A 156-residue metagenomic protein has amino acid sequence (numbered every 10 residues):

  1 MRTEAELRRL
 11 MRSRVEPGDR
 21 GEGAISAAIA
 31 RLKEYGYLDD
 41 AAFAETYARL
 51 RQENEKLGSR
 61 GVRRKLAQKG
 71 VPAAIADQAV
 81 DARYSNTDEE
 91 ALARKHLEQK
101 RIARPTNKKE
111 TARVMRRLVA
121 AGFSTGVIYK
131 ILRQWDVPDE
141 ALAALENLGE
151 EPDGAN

Functional and structural regions predicted by a protein language model:
M1-N156: An alpha-helical, amphipathic repeat domain used for nucleic-acid recognition, typified by the mTERF helical solenoid
